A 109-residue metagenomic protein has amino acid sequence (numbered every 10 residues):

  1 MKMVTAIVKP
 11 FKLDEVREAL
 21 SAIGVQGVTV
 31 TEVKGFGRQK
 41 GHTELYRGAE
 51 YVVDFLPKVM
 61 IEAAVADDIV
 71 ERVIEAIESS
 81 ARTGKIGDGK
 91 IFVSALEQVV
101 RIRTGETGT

Functional and structural regions predicted by a protein language model:
M1-T109: Positively charged, small/polar-rich N-terminal and surface patches that mediate targeting and assembly and bind
